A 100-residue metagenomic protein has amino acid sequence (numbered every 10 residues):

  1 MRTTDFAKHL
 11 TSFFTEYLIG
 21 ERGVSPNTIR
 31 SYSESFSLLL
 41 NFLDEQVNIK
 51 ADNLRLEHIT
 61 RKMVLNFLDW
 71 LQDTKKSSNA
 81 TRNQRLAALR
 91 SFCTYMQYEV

Functional and structural regions predicted by a protein language model:
R2-D5, L10-F14: Short, motif-level signal for alpha-helix interfacial/capping segments enriched in acidic residues and aromatics/proline
T11-N27, S33, S37-V100: N-terminal core-binding DNA-recognition domain of tyrosine recombinases/integrases
